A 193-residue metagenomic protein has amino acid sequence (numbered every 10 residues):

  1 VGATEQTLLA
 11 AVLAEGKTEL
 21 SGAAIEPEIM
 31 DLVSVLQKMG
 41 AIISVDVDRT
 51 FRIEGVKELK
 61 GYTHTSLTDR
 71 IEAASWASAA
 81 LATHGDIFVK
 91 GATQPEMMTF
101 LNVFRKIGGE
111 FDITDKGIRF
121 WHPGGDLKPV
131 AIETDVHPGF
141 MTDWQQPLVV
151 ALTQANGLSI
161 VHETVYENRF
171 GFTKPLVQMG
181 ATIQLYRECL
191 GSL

Functional and structural regions predicted by a protein language model:
V1-L193: Short, structured segments at the rim of ligand-binding sites
